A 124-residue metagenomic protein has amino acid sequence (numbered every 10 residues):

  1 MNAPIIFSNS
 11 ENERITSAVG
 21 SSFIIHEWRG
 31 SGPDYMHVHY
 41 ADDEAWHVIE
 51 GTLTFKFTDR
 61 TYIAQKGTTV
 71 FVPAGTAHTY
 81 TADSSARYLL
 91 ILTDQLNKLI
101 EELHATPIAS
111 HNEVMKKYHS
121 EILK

Functional and structural regions predicted by a protein language model:
N2-H37, D42: A short glycine-rich, His/Asp/Glu-containing loop-to-beta-strand
S21-S22, S31-P33, T52, T61 (+1 more regions): Short, charged/polar surface micro-motifs in flexible loops or helix N-caps
E27-R29, V38-K56, I91: Short, conserved beta-strand element in jelly-roll/cupin
S31, A41, V48, P73-G75 (+1 more regions): A short, compositionally biased micro-patch
A45, T58-A77: Short acidic-glycine-tyrosine-enriched beta hairpin
A74-L99: Ligand-binding loop in jelly-roll beta-barrel domains
L99-K124: Acidic/histidine-enriched, glycine/proline-rich intrinsically disordered or flexible terminal extensions
